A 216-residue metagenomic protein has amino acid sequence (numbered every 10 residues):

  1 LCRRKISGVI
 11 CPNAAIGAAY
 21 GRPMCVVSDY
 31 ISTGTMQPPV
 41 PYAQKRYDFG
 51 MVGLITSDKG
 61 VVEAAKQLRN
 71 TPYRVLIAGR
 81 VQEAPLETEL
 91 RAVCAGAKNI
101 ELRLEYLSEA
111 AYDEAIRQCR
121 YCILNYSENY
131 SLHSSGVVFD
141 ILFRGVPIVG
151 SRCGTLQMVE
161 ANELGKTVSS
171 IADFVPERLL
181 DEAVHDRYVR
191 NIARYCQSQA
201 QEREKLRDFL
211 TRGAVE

Functional and structural regions predicted by a protein language model:
R4-P39: Donor nucleotide-sugar binding/catalytic pocket of nucleotide-sugar-dependent glycosyltransferases
P41-K59, A65-G79: Conserved donor-binding/catalytic core segment of Leloir-type glycosyltransferases
G79, E87-D113: Nucleotide-activated donor-binding/catalytic signature segment of Leloir-type glycosyltransferases, i.e., the conserved
E114-C119: Short alpha-helical donor nucleotide-sugar binding micro-motif in glycosyltransferases
R120, G145-P147: A short alpha->beta transition loop at the rim of the catalytic pocket in nucleotide-sugar-dependent
L124-F139, S151-M158: Nucleotide-sugar-dependent
P147, A161-S169: A short acidic/histidine/glycine-rich donor-binding loop in glycosyltransferase catalytic cores
S169-V215: A charged, aromatic-enriched C-terminal amphipathic alpha-helix characteristic of glycosyltransferases across folds
